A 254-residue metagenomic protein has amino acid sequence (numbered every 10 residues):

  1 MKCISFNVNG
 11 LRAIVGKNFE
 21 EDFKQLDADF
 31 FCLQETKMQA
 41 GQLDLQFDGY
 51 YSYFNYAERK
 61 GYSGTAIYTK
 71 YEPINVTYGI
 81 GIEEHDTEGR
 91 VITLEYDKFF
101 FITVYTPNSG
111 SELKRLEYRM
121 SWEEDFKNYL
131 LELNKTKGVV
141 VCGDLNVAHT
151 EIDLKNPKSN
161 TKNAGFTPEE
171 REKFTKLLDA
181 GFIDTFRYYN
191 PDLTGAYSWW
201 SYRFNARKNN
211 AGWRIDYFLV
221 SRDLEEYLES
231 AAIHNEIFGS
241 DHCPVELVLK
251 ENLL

Functional and structural regions predicted by a protein language model:
M1-F47, A57, Y62-S63, K176-L177 (+1 more regions): N-terminal, active-site-proximal structural segment of metallo-dependent hydrolase catalytic domains
M1-N9, K98-N108, C142: Active-site-proximal beta-strand elements of phosphoester/diester hydrolases
F6-N7, F23-G41, F101, L130-E151 (+4 more regions): Active-site beta-strand/loop signature of hydrolases that rely on acidic residues for catalysis
K37, Q42-S109: Structured beta-strand-rich core segments of catalytic domains in phosphoester-bond hydrolases
Y51, D125-A211, I215: Metal-dependent phosphoesterases centered on the DNase I-like endonuclease/exonuclease/phosphatase
K60-N75, F204-E226: Conserved beta strand-loop-helix elements of the APE1-like EEP
G81-I82, P107-E123, K158-K162: Surface-exposed cleft-lining segments at the edges of enzyme active sites
A232-L254: Surface polyanion/phosphate-binding segment centered on an Asp-His-Pro turn
